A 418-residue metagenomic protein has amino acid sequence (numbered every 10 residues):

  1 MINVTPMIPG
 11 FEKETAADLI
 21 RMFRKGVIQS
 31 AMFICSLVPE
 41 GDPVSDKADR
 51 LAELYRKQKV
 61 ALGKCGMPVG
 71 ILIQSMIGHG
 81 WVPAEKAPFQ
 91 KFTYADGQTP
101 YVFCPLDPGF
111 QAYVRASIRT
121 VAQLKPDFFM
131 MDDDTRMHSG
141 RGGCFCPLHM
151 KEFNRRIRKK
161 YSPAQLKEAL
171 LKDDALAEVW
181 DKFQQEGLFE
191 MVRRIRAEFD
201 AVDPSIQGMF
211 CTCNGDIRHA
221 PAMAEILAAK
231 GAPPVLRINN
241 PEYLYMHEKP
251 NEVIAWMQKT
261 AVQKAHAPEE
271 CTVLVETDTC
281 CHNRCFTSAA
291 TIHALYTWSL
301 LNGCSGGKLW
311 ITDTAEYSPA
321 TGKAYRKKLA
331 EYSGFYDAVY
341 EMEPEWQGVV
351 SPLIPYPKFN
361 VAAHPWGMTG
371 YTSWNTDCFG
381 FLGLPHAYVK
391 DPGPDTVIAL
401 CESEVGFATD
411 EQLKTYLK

Functional and structural regions predicted by a protein language model:
M1-F11, P68-M76, F129-D134, E178-P221 (+2 more regions): Aromatic-lined carbohydrate-recognition surfaces of secreted/lumenal glycan-active proteins
I2-F11, L37-A52, D96-R115, D173-F189 (+7 more regions): The substrate-binding groove and active-site-proximal loops of carbohydrate-active enzymes, especially glycoside
I8-K25, P108-T120, A220-L227, S288-S299: Short, acidic/polar
E14, D18-L54, M76-T99, G140: Aromatic-lined carbohydrate-binding/catalytic grooves of carbohydrate-active enzymes
G26-Q29, F33-C35, D127, H138 (+3 more regions): Hydrophobic targeting/anchoring helices
P68-L124, R141, I157, Y161-D181 (+2 more regions): Active-site-adjacent "subsite" loops/lids of carbohydrate-active enzymes
M131-L176, C213-I217: Active-site-proximal loop/short-helix segments that contain or immediately flank catalytic acid/base residue(s)
H364-K418: Helical hinge/lid and interdomain linker segments adjacent to catalytic or ligand-binding clefts that mediate domain
